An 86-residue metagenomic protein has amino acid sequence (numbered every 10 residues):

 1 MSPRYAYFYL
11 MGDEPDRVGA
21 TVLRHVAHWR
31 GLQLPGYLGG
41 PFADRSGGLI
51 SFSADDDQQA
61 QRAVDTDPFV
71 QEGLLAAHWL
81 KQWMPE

Functional and structural regions predicted by a protein language model:
M1-E86: Conserved, structured core segments of small domains
